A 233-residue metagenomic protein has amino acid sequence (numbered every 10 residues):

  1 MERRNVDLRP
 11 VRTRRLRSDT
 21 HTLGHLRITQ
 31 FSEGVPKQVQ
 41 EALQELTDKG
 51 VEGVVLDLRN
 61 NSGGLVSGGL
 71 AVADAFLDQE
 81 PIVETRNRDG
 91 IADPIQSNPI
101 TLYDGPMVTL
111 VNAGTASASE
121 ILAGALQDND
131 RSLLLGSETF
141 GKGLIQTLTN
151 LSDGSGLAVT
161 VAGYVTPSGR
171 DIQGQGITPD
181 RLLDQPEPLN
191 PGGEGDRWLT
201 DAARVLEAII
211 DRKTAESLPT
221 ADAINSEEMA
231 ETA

Functional and structural regions predicted by a protein language model:
M1-K142, Q146-T149: Cleft-lining beta-strand/loop regions that shape enzyme active-site pockets
E2-D7, G163-Y164, P179-D180: A short, sequence-level motif marking secondary-structure junctions
S117, P167-I172: Metal-dependent DNA phosphodiester-chemistry modules and their immediately adjacent helices/loops in DNA-processing
D153, A158-A162: Short acidic, Pro/Gly- and aromatic-enriched capping/linker segments at domain boundaries
R170-A233: Conserved functional hotspot residues or short segments at active or partner-binding sites across diverse domains
